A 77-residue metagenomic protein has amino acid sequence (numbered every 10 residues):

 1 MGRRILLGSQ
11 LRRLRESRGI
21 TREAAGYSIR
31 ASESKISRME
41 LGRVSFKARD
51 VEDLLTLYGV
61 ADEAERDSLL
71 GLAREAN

Functional and structural regions predicted by a protein language model:
M1-L72: Basic, Lys/Arg-rich alpha-helical nucleic-acid-recognition elements, primarily the DNA-binding modules of transcription
E75-N77: N-terminal low-complexity or simple alpha-helical regulatory segments that function as activation/interaction modules
